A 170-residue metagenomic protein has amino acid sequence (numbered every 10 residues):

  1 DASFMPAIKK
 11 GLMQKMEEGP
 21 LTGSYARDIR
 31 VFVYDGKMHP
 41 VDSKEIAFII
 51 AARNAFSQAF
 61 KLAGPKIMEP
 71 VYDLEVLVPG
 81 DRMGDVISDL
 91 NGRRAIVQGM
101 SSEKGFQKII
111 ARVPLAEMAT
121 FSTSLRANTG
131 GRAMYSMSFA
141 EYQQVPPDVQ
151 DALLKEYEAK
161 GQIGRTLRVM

Functional and structural regions predicted by a protein language model:
D1-M170: Accessory interaction regions appended to the cores of large information-processing enzymes
